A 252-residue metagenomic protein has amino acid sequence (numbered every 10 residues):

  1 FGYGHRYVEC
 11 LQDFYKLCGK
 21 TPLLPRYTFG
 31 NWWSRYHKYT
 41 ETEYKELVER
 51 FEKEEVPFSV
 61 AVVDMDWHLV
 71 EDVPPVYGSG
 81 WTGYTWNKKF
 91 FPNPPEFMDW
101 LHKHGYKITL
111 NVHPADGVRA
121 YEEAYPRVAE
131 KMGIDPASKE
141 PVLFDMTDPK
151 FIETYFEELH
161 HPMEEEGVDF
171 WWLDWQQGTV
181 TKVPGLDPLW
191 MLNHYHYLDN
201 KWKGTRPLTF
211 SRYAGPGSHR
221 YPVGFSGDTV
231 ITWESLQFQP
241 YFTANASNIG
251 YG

Functional and structural regions predicted by a protein language model:
F1-G252: Catalytic-domain carbohydrate-binding cleft regions of carbohydrate-active enzymes
